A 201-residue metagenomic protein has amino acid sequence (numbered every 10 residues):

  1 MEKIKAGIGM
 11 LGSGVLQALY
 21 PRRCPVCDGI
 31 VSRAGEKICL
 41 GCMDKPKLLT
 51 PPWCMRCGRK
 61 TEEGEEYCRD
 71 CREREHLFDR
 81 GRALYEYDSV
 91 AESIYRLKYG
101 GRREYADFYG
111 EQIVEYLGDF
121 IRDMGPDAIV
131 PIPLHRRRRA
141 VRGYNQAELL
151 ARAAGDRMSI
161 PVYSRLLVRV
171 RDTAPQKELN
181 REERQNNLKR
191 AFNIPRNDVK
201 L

Functional and structural regions predicted by a protein language model:
M1-L201: Glycine-rich phosphate/pyrophosphate-handling loop used in enzymes and phosphotransfer proteins
